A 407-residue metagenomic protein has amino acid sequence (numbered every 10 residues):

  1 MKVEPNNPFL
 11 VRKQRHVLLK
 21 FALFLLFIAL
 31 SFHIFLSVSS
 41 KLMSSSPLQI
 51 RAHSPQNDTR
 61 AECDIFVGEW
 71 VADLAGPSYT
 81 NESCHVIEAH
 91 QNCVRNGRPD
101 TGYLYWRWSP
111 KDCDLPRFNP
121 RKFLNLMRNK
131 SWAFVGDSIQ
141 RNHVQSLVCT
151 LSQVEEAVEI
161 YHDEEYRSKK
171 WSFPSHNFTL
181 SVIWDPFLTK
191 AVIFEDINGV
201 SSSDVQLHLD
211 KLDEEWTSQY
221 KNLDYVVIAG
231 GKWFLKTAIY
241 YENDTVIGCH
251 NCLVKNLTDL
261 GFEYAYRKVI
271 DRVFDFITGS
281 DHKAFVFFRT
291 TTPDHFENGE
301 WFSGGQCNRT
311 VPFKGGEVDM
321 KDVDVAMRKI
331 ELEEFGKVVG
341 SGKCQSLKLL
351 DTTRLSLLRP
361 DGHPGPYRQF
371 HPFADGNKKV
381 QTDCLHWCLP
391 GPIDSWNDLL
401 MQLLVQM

Functional and structural regions predicted by a protein language model:
K2-M407: A compositional signature for long Ser/Thr(±Pro)-rich, low-complexity
